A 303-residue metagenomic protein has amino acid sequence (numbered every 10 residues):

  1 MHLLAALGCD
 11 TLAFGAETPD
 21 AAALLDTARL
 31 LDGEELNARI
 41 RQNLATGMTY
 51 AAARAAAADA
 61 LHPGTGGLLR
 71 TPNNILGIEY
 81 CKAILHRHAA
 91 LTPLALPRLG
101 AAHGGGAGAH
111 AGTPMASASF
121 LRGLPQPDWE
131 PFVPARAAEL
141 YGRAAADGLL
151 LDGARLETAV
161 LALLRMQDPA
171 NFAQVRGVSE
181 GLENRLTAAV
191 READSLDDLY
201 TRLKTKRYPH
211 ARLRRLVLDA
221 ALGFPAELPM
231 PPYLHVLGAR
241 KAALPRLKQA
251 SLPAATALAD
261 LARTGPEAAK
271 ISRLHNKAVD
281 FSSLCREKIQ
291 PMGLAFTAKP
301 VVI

Functional and structural regions predicted by a protein language model:
M1-I303: Active-site cores that bind ATP or allylic diphosphates and position pyrophosphate for catalysis
